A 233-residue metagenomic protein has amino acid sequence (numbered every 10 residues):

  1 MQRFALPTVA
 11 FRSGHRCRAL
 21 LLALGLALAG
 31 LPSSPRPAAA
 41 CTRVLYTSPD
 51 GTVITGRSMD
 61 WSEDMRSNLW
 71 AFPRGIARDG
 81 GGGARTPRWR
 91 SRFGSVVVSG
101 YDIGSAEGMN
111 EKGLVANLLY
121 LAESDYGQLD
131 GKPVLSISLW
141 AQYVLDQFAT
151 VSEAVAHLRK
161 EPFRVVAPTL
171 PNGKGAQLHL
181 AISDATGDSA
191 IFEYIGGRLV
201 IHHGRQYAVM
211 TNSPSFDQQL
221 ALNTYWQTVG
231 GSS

Functional and structural regions predicted by a protein language model:
Q2-L22: Bacterial N-terminal signal peptides that target proteins for export
A19-S33: Bacterial N-terminal signal peptides
S33-A39: Signal peptide processing junction and immediate N-terminal pro/mature segment of secreted/exported proteins
A39-P133, K160, V165: A contiguous strand-loop segment
T47, G131-R164: Alpha/propeptide regions of enzymes that mature by internal proteolysis
V155, V166-K174: Surface-exposed patches in mature extracellular/periplasmic domains of secreted proteins
P171-Y225: Extended amphipathic alpha-helical segments with heptad-repeat/coiled-coil character used for oligomerization, fusion
T224-S233: Long, charge-rich alpha-helical interaction segments
